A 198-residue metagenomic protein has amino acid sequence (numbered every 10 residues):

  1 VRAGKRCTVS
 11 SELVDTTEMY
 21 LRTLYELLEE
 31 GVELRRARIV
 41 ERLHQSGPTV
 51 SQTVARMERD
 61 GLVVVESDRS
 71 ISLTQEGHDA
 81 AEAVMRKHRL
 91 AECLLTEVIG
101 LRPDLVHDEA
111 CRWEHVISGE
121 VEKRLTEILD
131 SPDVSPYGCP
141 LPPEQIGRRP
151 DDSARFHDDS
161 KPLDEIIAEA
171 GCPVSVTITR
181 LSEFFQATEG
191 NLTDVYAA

Functional and structural regions predicted by a protein language model:
R2-L21, S153-S160, A168-E169: Short alpha-helical segments that sit at the start of domains
Y20, I39, V50-D60: Basic amphipathic alpha-helical segments that dock to polyanions
E30-V40, I178: Short acidic, hydrophobic short linear motifs in intrinsically disordered regions
P48, D104: Key DNA-contact positions within bacterial/archaeal DNA-binding proteins
E58-D68: A short, conserved structural fragment
R69-H88: Basic, amphipathic "hinge/linker" alpha-helix immediately C-terminal to the N-terminal HTH DNA-binding motif
H115-A198: Mid-protein regulatory/catalytic core that forms ligand/cofactor-binding pockets and protein-protein interaction
